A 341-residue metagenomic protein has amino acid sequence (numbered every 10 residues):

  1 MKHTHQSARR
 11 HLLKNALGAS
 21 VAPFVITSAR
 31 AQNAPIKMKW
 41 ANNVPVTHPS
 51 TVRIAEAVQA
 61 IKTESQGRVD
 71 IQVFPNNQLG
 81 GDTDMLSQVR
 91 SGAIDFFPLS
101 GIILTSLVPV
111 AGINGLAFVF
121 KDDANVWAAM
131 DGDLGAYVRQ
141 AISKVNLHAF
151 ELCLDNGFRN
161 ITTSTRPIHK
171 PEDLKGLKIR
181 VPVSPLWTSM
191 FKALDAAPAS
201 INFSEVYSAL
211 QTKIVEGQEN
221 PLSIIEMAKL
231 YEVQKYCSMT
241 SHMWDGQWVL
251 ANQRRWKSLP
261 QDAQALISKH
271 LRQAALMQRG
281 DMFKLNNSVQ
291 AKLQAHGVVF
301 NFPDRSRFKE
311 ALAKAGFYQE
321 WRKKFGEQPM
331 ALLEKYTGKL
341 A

Functional and structural regions predicted by a protein language model:
K2-S7, H11-N125, D133-L134, Q140-A341: N-terminal secretory/targeting leader peptides
